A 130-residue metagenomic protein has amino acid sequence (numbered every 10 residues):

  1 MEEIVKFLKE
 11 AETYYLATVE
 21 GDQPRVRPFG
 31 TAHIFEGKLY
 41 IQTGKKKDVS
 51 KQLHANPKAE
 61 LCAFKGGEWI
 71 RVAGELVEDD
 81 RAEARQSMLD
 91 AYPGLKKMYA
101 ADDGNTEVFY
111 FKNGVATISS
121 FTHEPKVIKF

Functional and structural regions predicted by a protein language model:
M1-E3: Absolute protein N-terminus
K6-E20, A59-L61: A short, Trp-centered hydrophobic/proline-enriched beta-strand micro-motif
F29-A32, G74-L76: Hydrophobic/aromatic beta-strand elements that line small-molecule binding cavities or substrate pockets in beta-rich
A32-G67: A short mixed-secondary-structure module that forms the rim of ligand-binding clefts
R71-F130: Charged, gly/pro-rich active-site loop segments
